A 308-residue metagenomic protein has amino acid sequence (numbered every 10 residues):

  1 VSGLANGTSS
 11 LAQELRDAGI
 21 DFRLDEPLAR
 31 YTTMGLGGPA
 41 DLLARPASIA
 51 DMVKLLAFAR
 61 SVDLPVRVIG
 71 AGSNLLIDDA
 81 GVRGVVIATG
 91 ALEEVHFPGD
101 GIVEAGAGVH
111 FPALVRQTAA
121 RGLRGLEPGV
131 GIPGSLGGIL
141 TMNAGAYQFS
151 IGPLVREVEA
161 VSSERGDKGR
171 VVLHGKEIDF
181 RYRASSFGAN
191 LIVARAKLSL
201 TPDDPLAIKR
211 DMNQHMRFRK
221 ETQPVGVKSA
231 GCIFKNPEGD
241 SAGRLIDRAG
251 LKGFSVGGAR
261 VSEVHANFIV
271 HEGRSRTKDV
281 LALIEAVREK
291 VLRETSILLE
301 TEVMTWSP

Functional and structural regions predicted by a protein language model:
G3-L136: Anion-binding (especially nucleotide phosphate/pyrophosphate-binding) glycine-rich loop and adjoining beta-alpha core
N6, M34, F111, I151-P153 (+3 more regions): Bulky hydrophobic/aromatic packing residues
F22, E94-P98, V155-V158, A259-V261: Generic structural motif
R23-L24, T32, L75, V161-E285 (+1 more regions): Phosphate/pyrophosphate- and phosphate-bearing ligand-binding catalytic cores of soluble enzymes
G37, L42-I49, L76-E94, L140-G175 (+1 more regions): Structural signature of FAD isoalloxazine-binding scaffolds in flavoprotein oxidoreductases
V62, I69-A71, L154, V227-K228 (+1 more regions): Short, basic and Ser/Thr-rich N-terminal targeting/leader segments
N74-L75, V115-T118, L126-V130, L140-S150 (+3 more regions): A generic local secondary-structure boundary/capping motif
